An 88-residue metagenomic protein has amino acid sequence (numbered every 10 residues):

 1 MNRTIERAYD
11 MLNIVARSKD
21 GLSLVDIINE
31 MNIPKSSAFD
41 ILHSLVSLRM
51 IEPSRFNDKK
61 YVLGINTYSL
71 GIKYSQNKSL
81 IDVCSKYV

Functional and structural regions predicted by a protein language model:
M1-N77: N-terminal helix-turn-helix
I81-V88: Short amphipathic alpha-helical segments
